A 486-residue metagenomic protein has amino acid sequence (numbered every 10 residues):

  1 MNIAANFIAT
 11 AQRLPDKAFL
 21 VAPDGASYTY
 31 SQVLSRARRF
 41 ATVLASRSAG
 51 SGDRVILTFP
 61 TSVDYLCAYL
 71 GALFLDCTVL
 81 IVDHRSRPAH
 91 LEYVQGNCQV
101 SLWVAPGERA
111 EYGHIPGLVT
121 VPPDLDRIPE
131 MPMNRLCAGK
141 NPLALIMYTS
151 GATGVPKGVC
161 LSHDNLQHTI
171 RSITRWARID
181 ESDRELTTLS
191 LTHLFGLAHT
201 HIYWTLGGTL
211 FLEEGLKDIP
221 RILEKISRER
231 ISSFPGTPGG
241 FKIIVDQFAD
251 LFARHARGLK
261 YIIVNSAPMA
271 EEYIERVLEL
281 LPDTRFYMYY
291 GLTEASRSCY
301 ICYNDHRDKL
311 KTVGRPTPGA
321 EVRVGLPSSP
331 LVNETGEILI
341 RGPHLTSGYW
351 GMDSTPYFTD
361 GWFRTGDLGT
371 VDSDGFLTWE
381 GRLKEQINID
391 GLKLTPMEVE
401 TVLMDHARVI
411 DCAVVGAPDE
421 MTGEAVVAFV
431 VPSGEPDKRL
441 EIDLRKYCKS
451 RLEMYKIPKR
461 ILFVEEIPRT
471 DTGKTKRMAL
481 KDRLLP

Functional and structural regions predicted by a protein language model:
A5-T29: AMP-dependent adenylate-forming
P15-D16, P129-Y148, V155, R178-R184: Conserved pre-ATP/AMP-binding loop-to-beta segment of ANL
T29-S31, A144-R171: Conserved AMP-binding A3 loop
A41-S86, T188, K393, P432: Conserved AMP-binding/adenylate-forming
Q167-R184, T192-S233, Q247: Conserved AMP-binding/adenylation subdomain of ANL enzymes
I231-G236, Q247-D308, E321: Gly/Ser/Thr-rich phosphate-binding loop
F234, G342, S347-G348, L368-K456 (+3 more regions): AMP-binding/adenylate-forming catalytic core of the ANL superfamily
R315-G319, P327-T359, L392-L394: Conserved ATP/PPi-binding loop(s) of AMP-dependent carboxylate-activating enzymes
